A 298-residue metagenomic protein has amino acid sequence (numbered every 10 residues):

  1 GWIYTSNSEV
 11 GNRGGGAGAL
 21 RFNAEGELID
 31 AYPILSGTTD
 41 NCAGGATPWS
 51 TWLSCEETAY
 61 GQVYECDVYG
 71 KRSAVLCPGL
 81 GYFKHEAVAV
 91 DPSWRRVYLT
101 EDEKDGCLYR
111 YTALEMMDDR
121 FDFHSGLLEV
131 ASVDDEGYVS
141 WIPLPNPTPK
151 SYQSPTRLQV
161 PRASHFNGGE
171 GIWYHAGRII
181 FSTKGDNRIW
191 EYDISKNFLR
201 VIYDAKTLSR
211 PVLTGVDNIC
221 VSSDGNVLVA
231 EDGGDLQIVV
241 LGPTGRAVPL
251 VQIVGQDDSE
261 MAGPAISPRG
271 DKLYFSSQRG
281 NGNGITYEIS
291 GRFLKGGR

Functional and structural regions predicted by a protein language model:
G1-R298: Sequence/structural signature of beta-propeller domains
